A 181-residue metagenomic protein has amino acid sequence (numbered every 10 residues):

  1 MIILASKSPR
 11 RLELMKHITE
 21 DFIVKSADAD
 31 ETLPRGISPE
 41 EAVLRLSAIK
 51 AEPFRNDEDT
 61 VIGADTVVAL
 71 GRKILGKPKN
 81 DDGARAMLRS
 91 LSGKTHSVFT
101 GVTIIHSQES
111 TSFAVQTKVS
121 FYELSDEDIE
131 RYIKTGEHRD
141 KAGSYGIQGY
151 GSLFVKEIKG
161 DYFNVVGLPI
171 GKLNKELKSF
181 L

Functional and structural regions predicted by a protein language model:
M1-E20: N-terminal beta1-alpha1 ligand-phosphate binding loop
I2-I3, G36-L181: Anionic-ligand binding patches
K7, A27, S107: Cofactor-binding loop segments of dinucleotide-utilizing enzymes, especially the Rossmann-like FAD- and NAD(P)+-binding
L14-H17, P34, N56-D57: Short loop/helix-cap segments at secondary-structure boundaries that form the rim of catalytic
D21-I23, T66: Short, solvent-exposed secondary-structure junction/capping segments
I23-T32: A short beta-strand-loop structural module common to alpha/beta enzyme folds
